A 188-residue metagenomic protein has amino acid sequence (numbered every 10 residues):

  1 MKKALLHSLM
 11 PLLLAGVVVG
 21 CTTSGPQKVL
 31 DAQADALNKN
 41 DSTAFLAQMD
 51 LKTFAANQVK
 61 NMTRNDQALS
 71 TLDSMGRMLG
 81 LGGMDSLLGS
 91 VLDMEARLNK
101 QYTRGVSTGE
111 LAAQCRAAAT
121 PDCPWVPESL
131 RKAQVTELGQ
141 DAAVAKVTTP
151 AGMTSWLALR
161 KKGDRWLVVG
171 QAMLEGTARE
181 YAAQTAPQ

Functional and structural regions predicted by a protein language model:
M1-M10: Bacterial N-terminal signal peptides that target proteins for export
V17-G20: C-terminal motif of bacterial Sec signal peptides marking the signal peptidase cleavage site
T22-G25: Bacterial signal peptide processing site
K28, E128, L138, P150-G152: Short solvent-exposed loop/turn micro-motifs enriched in small/polar/acidic residues
V29-Q48: Post-signal peptide N-terminal segment of mature Sec-exported envelope proteins
S42, L46-L138: Short solvent-exposed beta->alpha transition segments
G105, A118-W125, A133, A142-A186: Short beta-strand edge/turn micro-motifs at domain boundaries
